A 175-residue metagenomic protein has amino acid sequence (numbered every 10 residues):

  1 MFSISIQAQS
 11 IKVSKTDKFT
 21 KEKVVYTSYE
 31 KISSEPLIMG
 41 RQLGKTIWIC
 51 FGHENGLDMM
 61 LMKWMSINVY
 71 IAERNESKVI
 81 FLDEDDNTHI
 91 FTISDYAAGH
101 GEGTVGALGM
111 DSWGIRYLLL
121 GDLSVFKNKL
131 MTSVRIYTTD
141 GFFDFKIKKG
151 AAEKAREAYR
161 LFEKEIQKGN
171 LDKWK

Functional and structural regions predicted by a protein language model:
M1-V13: Bacterial Sec-dependent N-terminal signal peptides
F2-S5, I71-E73, D83, N128: A generic structural signal for short, solvent-exposed coil/turn residues that cap or connect secondary-structure
A8, E76, M131-S133: Extracellular structured ligand-interaction cores
S10-N75: An ectodomain-focused feature that recognizes extracytoplasmic/extracellular
K18-T20, K31-S34, D83-T88, F126 (+1 more regions): Exposed regions on extracellular, virion, or secretory-pathway luminal proteins
W64-H100: Mid-length scaffold segments of soluble, non-membrane domains
N87-K175: Internal interaction segment
